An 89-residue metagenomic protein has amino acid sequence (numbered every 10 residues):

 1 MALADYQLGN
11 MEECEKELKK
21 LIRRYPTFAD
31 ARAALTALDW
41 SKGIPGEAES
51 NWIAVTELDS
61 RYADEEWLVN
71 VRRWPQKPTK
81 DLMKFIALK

Functional and structural regions predicted by a protein language model:
M1-R24: Alpha-helical adaptor scaffolds
K19-K20, T27-A29, A33-A63, A87: TPR/TPR-like (Sel1-like) alpha-helical repeat modules
A54-K89: Terminal, low-structured helical/coil segments at or just beyond the last alpha-helical repeat
